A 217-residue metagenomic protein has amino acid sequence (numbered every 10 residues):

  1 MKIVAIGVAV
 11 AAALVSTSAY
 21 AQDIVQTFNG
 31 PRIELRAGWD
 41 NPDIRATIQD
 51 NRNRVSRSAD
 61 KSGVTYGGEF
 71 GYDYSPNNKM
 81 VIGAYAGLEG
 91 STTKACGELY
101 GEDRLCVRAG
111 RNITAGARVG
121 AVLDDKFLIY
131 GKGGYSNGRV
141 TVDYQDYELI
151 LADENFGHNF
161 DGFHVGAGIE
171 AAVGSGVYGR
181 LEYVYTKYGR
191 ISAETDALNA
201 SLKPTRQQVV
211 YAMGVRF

Functional and structural regions predicted by a protein language model:
K2-A5, A12, S18-F217: Gram-negative outer-membrane beta-barrel domains
